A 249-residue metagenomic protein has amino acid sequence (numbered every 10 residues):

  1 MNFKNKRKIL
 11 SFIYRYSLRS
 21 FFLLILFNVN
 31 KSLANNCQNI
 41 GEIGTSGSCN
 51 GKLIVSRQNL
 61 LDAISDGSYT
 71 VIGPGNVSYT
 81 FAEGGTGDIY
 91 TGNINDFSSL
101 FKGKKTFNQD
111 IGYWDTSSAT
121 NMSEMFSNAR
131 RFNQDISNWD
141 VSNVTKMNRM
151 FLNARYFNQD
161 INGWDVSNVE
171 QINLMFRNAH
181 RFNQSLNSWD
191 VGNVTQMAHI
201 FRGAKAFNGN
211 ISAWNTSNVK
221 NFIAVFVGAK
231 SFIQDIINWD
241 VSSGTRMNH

Functional and structural regions predicted by a protein language model:
M1-R15: N-terminal secretory signal peptides that target proteins for export/translocation
K4, F22-I25: A cross-taxon signal for low-complexity, glycine/charged-rich
R15-F22: Sec-dependent signal peptide recognition, specifically the positively charged N-region followed immediately by
F22, V29-H249: Negatively charged
